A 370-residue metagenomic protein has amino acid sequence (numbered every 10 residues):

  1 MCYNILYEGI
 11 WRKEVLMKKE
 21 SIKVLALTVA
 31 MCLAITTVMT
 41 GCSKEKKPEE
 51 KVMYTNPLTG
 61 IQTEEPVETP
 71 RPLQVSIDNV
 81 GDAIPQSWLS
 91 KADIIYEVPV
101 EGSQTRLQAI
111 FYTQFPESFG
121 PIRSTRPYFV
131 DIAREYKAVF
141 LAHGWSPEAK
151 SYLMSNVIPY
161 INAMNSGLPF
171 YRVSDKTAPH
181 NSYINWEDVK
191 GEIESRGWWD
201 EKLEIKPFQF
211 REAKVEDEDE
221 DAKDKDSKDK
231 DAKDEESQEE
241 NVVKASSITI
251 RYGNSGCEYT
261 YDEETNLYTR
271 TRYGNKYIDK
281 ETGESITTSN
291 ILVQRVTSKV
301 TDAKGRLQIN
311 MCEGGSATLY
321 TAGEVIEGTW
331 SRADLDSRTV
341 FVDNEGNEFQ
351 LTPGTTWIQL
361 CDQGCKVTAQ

Functional and structural regions predicted by a protein language model:
M1-L16: Short, Lys/Arg-enriched N-terminal segments with co-localized hydrophobic residues within the first ~10-30 amino acids
Y3-N4, L33, S43: Secreted/luminal cysteine- and crosslink-motif detector
N4-L6, K23, D229: Serine/proline-rich low-complexity intrinsically disordered segments, especially terminal tails, linkers
K18-L27: Bacterial N-terminal signal peptides that target proteins for export
A26-I35: Gram-negative bacterial Sec-dependent N-terminal signal peptides
V38-G41: C-terminal motif of bacterial Sec signal peptides marking the signal peptidase cleavage site
K46-Y96, E101-Q370: A surface/extracellular/periplasmic glyco- and lipid-processing/surface-interacting theme
